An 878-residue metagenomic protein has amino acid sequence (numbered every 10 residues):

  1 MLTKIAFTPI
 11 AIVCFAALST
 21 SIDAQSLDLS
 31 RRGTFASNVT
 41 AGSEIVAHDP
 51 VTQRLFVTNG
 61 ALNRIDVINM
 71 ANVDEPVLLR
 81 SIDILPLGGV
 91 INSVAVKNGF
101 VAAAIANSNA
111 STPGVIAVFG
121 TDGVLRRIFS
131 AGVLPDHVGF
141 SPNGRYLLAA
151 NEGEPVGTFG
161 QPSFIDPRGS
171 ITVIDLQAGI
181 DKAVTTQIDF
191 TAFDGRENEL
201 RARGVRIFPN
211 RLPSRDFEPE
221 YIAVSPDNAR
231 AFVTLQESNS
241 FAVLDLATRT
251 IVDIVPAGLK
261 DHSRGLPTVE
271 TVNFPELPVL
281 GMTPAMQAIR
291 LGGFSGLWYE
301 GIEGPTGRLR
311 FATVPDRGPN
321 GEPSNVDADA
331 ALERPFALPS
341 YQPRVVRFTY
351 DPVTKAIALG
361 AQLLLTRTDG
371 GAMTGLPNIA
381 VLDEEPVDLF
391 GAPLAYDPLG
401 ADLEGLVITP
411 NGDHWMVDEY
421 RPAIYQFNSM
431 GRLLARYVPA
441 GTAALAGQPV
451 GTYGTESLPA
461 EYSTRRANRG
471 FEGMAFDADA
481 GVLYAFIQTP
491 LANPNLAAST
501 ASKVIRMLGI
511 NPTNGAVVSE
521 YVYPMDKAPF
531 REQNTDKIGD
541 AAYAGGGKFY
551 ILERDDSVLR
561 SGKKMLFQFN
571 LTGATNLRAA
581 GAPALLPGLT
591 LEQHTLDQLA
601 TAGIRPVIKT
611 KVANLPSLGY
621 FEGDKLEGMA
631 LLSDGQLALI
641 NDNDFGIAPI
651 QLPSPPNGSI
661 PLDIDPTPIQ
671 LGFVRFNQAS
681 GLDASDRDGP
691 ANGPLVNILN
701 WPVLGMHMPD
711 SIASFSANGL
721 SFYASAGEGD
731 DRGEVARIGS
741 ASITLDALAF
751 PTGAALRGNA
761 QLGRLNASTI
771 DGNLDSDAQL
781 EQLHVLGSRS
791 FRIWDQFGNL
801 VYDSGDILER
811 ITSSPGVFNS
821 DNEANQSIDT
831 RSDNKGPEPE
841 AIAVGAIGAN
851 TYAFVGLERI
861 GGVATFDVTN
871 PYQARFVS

Functional and structural regions predicted by a protein language model:
M1-I5: Positively charged n-region of N-terminal signal peptides that target proteins for export
T8-A17: Bacterial N-terminal signal peptides
L18-A24: Sec/Tat signal peptide C-region and signal peptidase I cleavage site
Q25-S878: Sequence/structural signature of beta-propeller domains
